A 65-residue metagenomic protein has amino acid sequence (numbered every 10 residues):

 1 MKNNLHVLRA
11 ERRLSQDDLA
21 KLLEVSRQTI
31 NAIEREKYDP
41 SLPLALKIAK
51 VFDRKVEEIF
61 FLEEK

Functional and structural regions predicted by a protein language model:
N4-L22: Short basic helix-loop element that most often maps to the first helix and adjoining turn of HTH DNA-binding modules
A10, Y38-D39: Short amphipathic helical patch at the helix-1/turn junction of helix-turn-helix
D18, T29, E58: Residues in the helix-turn-helix
V25-Y38: Recognition helix of helix-turn-helix/homeodomain-like DNA-binding domains that insert into the DNA major groove
R35, R54, E64: Short, conserved catalytic or interaction motifs in soluble domains
P43-E58: DNA major-groove recognition helix of helix-turn-helix/homeodomain DNA-binding modules
F61: Phosphate-coordinating loops and pocket residues in cytosolic domains that bind phosphorylated ligands
